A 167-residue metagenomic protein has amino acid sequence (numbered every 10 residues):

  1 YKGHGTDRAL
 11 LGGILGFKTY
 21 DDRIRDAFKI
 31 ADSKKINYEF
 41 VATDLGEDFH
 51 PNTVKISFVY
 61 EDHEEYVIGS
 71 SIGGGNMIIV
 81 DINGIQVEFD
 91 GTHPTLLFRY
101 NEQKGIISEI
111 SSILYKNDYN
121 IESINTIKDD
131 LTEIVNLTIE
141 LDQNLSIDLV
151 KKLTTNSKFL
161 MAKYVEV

Functional and structural regions predicted by a protein language model:
Y1-A9: Glycine-rich loop at the start of a catalytic domain that most often binds anionic cofactors/ligands
A9, I14, D22-D26, F40-T43 (+1 more regions): A conserved regulatory-domain signal marking ACT and ACT-like small-molecule sensing domains and adjacent regulatory
F17-V54: Ordered, amphipathic secondary-structure segments that act as subunit-interaction surfaces in large macromolecular
